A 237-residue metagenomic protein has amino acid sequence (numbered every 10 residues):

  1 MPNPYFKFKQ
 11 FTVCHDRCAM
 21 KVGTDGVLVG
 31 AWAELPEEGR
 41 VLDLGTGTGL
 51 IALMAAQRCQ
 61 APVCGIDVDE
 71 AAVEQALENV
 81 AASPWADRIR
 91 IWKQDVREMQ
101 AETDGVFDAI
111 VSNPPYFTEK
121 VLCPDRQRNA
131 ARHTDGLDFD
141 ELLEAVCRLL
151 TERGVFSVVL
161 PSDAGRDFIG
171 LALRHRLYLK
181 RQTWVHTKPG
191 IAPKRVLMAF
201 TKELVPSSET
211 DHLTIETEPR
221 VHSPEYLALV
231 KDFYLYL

Functional and structural regions predicted by a protein language model:
P2-R40, T46-T48, L53-R58, A199: SAM-dependent Rossmann-like transferase core, predominantly class I methyltransferases with a strong bias toward
K7, L35, W85, L173-R176 (+1 more regions): Short, structurally constrained coil/turn elements that cap an alpha-helix or connect an alpha-helix to the following
T12, P62, R88-R90, Y178-R181: Conserved beta-strand segments of alpha/beta enzyme cores
C14, C18, V22, L137-P193: Conserved Class I SAM-dependent methyltransferase catalytic core
V29, N113, L142, F200: Residue-level signal for inorganic ion chemistry
A31-C123: Conserved SAM/SAH cofactor-binding pocket of Class I
P114-E141, A145: Mobile active-site "lid"/loop adjacent to the S-adenosyl-L-methionine
A192-L237: SAM/dcSAM-binding transferase cores
